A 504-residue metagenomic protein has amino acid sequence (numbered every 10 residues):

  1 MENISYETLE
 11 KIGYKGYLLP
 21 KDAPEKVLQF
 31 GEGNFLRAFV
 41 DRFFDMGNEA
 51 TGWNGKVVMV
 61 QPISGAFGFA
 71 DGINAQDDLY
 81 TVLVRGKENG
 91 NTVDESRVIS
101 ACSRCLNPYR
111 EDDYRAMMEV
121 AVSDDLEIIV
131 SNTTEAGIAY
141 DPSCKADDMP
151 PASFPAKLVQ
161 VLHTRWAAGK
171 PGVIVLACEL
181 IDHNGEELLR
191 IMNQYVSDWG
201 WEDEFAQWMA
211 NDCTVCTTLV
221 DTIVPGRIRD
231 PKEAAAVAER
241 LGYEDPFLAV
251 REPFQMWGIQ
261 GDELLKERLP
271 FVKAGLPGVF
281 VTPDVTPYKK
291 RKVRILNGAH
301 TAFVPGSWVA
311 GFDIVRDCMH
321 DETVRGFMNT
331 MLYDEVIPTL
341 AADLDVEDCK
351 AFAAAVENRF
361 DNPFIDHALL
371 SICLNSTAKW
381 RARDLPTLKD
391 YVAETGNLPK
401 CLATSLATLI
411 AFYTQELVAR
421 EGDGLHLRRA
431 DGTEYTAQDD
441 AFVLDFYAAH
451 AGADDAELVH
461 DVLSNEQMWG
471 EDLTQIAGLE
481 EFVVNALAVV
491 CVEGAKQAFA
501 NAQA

Functional and structural regions predicted by a protein language model:
M1-A504: Substrate/ligand-engaging "lid" and interaction regions
